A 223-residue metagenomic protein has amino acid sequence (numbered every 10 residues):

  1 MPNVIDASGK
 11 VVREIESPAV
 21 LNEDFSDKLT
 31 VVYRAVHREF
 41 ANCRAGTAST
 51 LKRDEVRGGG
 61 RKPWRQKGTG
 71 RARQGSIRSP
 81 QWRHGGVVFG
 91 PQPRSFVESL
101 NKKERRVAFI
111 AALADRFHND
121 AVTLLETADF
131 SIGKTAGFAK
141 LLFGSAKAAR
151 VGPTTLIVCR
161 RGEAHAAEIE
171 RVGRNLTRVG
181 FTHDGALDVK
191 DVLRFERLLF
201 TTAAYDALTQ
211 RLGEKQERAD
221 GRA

Functional and structural regions predicted by a protein language model:
M1-A45, G90-A223: Extended polybasic, low-complexity segments that bind anionic RNA or targeting/receptor surfaces
T47-R53: Short coil/turn segments at secondary-structure boundaries
R53-F89: Glycine/serine-rich anion-binding loops at beta->alpha junctions that coordinate negatively charged ligand groups
